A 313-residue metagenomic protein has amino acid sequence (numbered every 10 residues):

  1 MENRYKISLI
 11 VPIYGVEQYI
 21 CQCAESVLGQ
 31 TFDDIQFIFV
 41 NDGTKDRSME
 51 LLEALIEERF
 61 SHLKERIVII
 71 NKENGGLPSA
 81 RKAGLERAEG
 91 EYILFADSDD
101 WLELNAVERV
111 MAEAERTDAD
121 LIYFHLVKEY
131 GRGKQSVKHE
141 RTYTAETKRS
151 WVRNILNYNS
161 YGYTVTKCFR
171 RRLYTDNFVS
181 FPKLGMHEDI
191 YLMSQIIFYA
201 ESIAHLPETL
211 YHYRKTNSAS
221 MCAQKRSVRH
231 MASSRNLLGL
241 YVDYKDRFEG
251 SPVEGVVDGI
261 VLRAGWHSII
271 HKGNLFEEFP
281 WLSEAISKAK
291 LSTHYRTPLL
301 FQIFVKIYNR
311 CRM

Functional and structural regions predicted by a protein language model:
M1-S233, C311: Nucleotide-sugar donor-binding/catalytic module of glycosyltransferases that assemble extracellular/cell-envelope
E53, V152-R153, E254, D258 (+3 more regions): Generic detector of well-ordered alpha-helical segments enriched in charged/polar residues, highlighting helical
L77, N105, D118, Y163 (+5 more regions): General helical secondary-structure elements
I190-M193, Y241, V261: Hydrophobic alpha-helical core bundles mediating ligand binding, dimerization, or RNAP-core interactions
L210-N217, A223-S251, H271-A289: Catalytic core of nucleotide-sugar-dependent glycosyltransferases
R247-D258, H294-Y295: Structural motif
V256-H267: Amphipathic alpha-helical repeat scaffolds of TPR domains
H271-M313: Membrane-interface aromatic/basic loop that binds lipid-linked glycans or pyrophosphate carriers, typified by
